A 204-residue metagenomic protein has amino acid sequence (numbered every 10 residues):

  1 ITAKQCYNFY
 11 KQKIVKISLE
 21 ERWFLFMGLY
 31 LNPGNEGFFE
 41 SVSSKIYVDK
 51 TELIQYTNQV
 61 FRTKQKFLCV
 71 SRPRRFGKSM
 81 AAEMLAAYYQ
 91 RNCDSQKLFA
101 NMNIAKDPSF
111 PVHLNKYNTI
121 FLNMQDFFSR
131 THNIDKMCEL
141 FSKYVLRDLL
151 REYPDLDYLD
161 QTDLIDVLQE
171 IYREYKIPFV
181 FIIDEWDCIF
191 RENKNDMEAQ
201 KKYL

Functional and structural regions predicted by a protein language model:
T2-A3: Ala/Thr-enriched low-complexity intrinsically disordered regions
Y7, V15-L204: Phosphate-binding site recognition
